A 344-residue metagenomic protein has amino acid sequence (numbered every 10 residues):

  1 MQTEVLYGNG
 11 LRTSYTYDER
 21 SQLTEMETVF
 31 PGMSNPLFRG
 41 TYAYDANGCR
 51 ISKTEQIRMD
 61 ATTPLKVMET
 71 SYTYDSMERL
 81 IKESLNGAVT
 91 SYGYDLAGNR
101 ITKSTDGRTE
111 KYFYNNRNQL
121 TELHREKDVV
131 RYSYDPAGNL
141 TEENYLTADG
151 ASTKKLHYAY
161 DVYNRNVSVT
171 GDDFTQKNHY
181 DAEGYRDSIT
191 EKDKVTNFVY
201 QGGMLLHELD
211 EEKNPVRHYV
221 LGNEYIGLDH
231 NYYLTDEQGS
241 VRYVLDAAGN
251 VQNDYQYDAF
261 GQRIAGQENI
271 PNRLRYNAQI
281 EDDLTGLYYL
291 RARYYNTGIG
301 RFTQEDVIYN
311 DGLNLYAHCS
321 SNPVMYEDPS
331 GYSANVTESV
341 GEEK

Functional and structural regions predicted by a protein language model:
M1-Y7, L11-L65, E69-T73, R79-S84 (+17 more regions): Beta-strand elements of repeat-based all-beta scaffolds
Y72, N178, F198-V199, Y255 (+1 more regions): Conserved hydrophobic/aromatic positions in well-ordered beta-strands
D106, E110-Y112, T121-E122, V216 (+2 more regions): A motif-centric feature for acidic-aromatic and gly/ser/thr-rich catalytic loops and repeats
V129, T285-L287, I299: A generic structural signal for beta-strand entry/edge sites
Y243-V244, Q262-G266, R293-T303, L313-E343: Short, low-complexity export/processing leader segments characterized by acidic and small residues
I308-G312: Short linker/helix segments within small regulatory modules
